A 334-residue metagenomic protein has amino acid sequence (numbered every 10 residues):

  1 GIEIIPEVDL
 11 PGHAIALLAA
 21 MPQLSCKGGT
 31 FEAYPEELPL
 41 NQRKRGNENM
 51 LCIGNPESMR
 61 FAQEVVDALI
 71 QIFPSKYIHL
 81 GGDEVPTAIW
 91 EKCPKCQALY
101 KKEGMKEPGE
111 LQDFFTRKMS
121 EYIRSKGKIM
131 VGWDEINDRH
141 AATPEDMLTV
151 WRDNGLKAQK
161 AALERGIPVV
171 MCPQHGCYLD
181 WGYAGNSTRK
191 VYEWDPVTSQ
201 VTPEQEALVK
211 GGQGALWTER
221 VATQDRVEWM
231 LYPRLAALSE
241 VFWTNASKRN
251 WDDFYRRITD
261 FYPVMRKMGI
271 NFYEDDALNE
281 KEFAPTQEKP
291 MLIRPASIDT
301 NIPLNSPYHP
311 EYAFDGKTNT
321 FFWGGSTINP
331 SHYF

Functional and structural regions predicted by a protein language model:
G1-M130: Substrate-binding cleft of carbohydrate-active enzyme catalytic domains
A14, M21, S25-G28, N55 (+11 more regions): Solvent-exposed, flexible loop/coil residues
N47-N49, P144-D146, H332: Short amphipathic alpha-helical segments
Q112, V150-W151, F254, I302: Charged, low-complexity surface patches
M130-E135, H140-D146, R152-Q287: Flexible, acidic glycine-rich loops studded with aromatic residues
A284-F334: Disordered, acidic Ser/Thr/Pro-rich linker "stalks" and the adjacent N-terminal cap of the next globular domain
